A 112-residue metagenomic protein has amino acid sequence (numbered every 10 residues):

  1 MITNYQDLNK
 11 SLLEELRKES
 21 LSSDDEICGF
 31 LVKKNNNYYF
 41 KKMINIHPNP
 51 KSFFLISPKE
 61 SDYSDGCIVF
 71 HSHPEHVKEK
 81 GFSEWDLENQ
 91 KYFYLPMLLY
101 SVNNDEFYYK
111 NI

Functional and structural regions predicted by a protein language model:
M1-D65, E75-I112: Conserved beta-strand-loop surface patch within small alpha/beta domains used for substrate/adaptor or ligand engagement
H71-H73: Histidine-centered active-site/metal-ligand motif
